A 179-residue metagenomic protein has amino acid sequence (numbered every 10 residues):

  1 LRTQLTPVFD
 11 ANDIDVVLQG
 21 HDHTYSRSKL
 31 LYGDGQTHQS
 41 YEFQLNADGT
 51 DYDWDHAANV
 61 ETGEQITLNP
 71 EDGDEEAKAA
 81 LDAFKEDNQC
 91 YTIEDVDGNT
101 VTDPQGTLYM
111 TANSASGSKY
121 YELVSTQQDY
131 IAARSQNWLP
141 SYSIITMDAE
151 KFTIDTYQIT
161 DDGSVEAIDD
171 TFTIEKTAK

Functional and structural regions predicted by a protein language model:
L1-T153: Long, structured stretches of catalytic cores involved in phosphate-ester chemistry, encompassing
S28, T171-F172: Short hydrophobic alpha-helix segments
M147, I174-K176: Generic beta-strand structural signal
D155-E166: Short, solvent-exposed aromatic-acidic interface loops
E166-D169, E175: Local beta-strand/beta-hairpin segments that build beta-sheet-rich folds
